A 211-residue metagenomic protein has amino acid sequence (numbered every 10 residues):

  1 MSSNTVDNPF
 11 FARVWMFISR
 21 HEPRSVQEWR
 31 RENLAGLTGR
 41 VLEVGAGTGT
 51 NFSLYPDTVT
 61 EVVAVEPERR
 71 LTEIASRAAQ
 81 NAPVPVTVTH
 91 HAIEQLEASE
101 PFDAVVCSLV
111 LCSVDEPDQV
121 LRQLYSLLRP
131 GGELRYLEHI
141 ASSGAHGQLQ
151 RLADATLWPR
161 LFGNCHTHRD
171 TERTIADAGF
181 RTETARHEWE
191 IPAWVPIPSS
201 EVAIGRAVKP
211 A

Functional and structural regions predicted by a protein language model:
M1-T38, T50-N51, L152: Conserved class I S-adenosyl-L-methionine
L42-V44, T48-Q95: Class I SAM-dependent methyltransferase SAM/SAH-binding core
E94-V105: A short acidic, Gly/Pro-enriched loop at the edge of an enzyme's catalytic core that lines a small-molecule cofactor
D103-E116: A short SAM/SAH-binding and catalytic strip from SAM-dependent methyltransferases
D118-E133: A short glycine-rich, Lys/Arg-flanked "PGG" loop and its adjoining helix->strand segment in the class I
R135-L157, F162: Conserved class I S-adenosyl-L-methionine
N164-G179: Short alpha-helix
F180, H187-A211: Core SAM-dependent methyltransferase catalytic element
